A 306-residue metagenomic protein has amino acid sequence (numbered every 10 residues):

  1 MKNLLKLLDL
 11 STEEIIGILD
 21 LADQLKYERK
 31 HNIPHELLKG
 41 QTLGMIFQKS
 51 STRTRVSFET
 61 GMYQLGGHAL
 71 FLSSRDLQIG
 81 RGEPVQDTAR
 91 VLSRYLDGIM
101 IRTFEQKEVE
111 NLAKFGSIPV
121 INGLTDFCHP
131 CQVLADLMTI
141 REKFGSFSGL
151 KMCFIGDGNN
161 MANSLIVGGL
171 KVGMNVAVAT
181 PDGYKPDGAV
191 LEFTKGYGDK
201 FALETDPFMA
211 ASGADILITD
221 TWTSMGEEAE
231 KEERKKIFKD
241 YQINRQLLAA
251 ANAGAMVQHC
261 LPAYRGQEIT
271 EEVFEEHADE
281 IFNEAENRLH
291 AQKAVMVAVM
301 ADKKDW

Functional and structural regions predicted by a protein language model:
M1-V56, T60: Positively charged, low-complexity intrinsically disordered leader regions
H35, D97-G168, H259: Anion-binding alpha/beta catalytic cores of soluble intermediary-metabolism enzymes, centered on
T42-L43, F47-Y95: Active-site cofactor/substrate anionic-group-binding motifs, chiefly glycine- and Lys/Arg-rich phosphate-binding loops
Q48-T60, E142-T219: Glycine-rich phosphate/diphosphate-binding loop of Rossmann-like nucleotide-binding domains
L65, Y95, F115-G116, V172 (+3 more regions): Short, structured coil segments at secondary-structure junctions
K195-E271: Rossmann-like adenosine-cofactor binding region
G254-A255, L261-W306: Adenosine-phosphate binding glycine-rich loop
